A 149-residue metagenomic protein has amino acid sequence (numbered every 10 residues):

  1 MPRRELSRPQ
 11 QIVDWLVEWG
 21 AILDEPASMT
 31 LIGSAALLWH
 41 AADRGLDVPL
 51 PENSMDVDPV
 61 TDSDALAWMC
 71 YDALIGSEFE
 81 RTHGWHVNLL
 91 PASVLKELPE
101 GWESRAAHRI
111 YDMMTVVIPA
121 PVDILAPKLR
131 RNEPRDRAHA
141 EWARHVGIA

Functional and structural regions predicted by a protein language model:
M1-A149: Compositionally biased terminal segments of proteins
